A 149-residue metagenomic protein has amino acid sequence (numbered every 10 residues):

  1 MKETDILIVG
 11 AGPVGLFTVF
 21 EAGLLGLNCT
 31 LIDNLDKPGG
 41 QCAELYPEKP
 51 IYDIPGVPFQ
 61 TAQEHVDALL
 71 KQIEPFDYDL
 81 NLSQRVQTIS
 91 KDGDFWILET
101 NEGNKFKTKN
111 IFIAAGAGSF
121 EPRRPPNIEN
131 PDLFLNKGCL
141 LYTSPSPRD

Functional and structural regions predicted by a protein language model:
M1-T4: Extreme N-terminal leader/targeting segments of oxidoreductases
I6-C29: N-terminal Rossmann-like FAD-binding beta1-loop-alpha1 element of flavoenzymes
V9, F106-A117: Short hydrophobic core segments
G12-V14, K37, S119: Residue-level detector of alpha-helix initiation sites
L25-Q41: Glycine-rich FAD pyrophosphate-binding loop
A43-K105: N-terminal Rossmann-like dinucleotide/flavin-binding domain of flavoprotein oxidoreductases that bind FAD/FMN
A117-L140: Glycine-rich beta-alpha-beta "Rossmann" dinucleotide-binding loop(s) and their flanking helix/strand
Y142-D149: Conserved small/polar residues in nucleotide/adenosyl-binding loops
